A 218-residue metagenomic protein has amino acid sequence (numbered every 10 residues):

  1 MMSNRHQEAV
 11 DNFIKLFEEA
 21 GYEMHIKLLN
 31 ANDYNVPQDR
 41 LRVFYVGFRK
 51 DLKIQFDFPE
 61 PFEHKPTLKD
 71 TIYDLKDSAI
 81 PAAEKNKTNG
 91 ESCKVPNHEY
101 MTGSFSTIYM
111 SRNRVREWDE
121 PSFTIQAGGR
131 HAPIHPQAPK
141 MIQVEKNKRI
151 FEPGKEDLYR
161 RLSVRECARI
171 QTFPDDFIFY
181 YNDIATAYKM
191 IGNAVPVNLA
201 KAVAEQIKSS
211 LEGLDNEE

Functional and structural regions predicted by a protein language model:
M1-W118: Class I S-adenosyl-L-methionine
G90-E218: C-terminal target-recognition/interaction regions appended to catalytic cores
